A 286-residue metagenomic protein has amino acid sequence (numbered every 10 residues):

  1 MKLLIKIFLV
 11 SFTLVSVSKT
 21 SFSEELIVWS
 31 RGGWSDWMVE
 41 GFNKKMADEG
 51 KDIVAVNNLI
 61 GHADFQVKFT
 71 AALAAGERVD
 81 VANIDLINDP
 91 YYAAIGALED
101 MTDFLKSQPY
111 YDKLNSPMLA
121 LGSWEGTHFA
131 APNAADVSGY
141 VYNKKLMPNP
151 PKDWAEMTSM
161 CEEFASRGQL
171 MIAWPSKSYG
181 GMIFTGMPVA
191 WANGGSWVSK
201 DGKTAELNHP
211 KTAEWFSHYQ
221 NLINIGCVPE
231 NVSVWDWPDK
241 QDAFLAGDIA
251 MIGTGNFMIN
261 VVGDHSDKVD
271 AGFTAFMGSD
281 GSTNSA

Functional and structural regions predicted by a protein language model:
K2-V10: Sec-dependent signal peptide recognition, specifically the positively charged N-region followed immediately by
S16-S18: N-terminal signal peptide c-region/cleavage motif recognized by signal peptidases
S21-I95, F104-D112, S233, I252 (+4 more regions): Conserved N-terminal structural module of periplasmic/extracytoplasmic solute-binding proteins
N43, S217-A286: Extracytoplasmic/periplasmic substrate-binding proteins
F69, M157, F164, D242-G247: Hydrophobic residues within well-ordered alpha-helices
L86-S138, N149-M160, S166, T185 (+1 more regions): Hinge/lid segment of periplasmic solute-binding proteins
T102-L114, N149, A173-S176, G195-E214 (+2 more regions): Short, solvent-exposed loop/beta-turn-alpha elements that line the ligand-binding surface or hinge of extracytoplasmic
M160-F164, G202-V232: Glycine-centered hinge/linker elements that transmit conformational signals in sensory and ligand-binding systems
